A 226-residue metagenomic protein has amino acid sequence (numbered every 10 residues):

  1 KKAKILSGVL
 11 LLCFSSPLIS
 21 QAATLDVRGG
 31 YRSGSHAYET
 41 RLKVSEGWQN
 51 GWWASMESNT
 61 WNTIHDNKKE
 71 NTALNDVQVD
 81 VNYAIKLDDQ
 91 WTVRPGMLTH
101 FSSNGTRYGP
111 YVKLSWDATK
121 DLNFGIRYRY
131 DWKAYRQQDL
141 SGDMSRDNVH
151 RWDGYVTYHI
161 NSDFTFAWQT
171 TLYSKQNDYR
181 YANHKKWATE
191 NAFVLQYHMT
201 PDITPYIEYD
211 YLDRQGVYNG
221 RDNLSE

Functional and structural regions predicted by a protein language model:
K1-T24: Cleavable N-terminal export/targeting peptides
S20-K68, D76: Short glycine/proline- and aromatic-enriched beta-strand/turn motifs that initiate or cap beta-hairpins
A23-L25, N50-M56, K86-P95, K120-I126 (+4 more regions): Repeated loop/turn-to-beta-strand initiation elements of outer-membrane beta-barrel proteins
G29-S35, S58-I64, I85, M97-S103 (+4 more regions): Transmembrane beta-strands of outer-membrane beta-barrel pores
H36-T40, V44, A73-V79, T106-P110 (+3 more regions): Residues that define the transmembrane beta-barrel architecture of outer-membrane proteins
L42-E46, V79-I85, P110-W116, Y128 (+3 more regions): Residues on the lipid-exposed face of transmembrane beta-strands in outer-membrane beta-barrel proteins
Q90-W91, R107-D178: Detector for outer-membrane/organellar transmembrane beta-barrel domains, recognizing the amphipathic beta-strand
T170, Y179-E226: Predominantly the C-terminal beta-signal and adjacent terminal strand-loop region of outer-membrane beta-barrel
